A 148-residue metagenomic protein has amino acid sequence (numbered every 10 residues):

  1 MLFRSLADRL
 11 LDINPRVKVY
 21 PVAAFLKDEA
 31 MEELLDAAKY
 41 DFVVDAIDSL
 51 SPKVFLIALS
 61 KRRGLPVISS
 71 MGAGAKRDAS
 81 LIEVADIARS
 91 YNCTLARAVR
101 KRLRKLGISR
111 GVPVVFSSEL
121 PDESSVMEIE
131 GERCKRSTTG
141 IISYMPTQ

Functional and structural regions predicted by a protein language model:
M1-Q148: Adenine nucleotide-associated cytosolic modules
